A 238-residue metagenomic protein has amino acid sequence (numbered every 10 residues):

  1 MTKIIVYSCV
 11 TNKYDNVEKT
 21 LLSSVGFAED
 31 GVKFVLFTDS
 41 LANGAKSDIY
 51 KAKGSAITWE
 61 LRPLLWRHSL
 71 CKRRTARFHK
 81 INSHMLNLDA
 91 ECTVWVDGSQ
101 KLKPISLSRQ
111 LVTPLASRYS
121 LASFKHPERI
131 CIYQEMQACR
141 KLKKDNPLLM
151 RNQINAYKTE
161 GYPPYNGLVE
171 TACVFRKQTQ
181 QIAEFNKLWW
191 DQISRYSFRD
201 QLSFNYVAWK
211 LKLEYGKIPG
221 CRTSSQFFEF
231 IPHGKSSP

Functional and structural regions predicted by a protein language model:
M1-A76, L86-D89, R195-F198, K210-K212 (+1 more regions): N-terminal anchoring/stem segment of glycosyltransferases
E60, L88, K103, E128-R129 (+3 more regions): Nuclease catalytic cores that cleave nucleic-acid phosphodiester bonds, predominantly acidic two-metal-ion
R67-V96, L107-S108, S203: A conserved donor-nucleotide-binding helix/loop in the catalytic core of Leloir-type glycosyltransferases
A90, S117-S120, L213: Short, high-confidence coil segments that cap the C-terminus of an alpha-helix and link into the following beta-strand
V96, R129-K143, P147-L148, F227: Cell wall/extracellular polymer interaction/catalysis modules
D97-K101: The conserved acidic donor/metal-binding loop of glycosyltransferases
L102-R140: Conserved donor-nucleotide/metal-binding helix-loop-beta segment in metal-dependent transferases, i.e., the alpha-helix
K144-P238: Catalytic core and acceptor-binding pocket of nucleotide-sugar-dependent glycosyltransferases
